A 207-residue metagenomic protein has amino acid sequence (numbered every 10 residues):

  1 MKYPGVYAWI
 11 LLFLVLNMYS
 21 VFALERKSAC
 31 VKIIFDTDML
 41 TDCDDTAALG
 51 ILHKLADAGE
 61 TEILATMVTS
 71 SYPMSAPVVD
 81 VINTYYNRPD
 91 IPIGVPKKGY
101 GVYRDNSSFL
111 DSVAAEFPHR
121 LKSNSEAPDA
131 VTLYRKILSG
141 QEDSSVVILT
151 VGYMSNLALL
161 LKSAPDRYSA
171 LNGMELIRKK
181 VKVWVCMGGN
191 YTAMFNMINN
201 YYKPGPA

Functional and structural regions predicted by a protein language model:
M1-K27: Bacterial Sec-dependent N-terminal signal peptides
S20-A207: N-terminal acidic, glycine/proline-rich low-complexity segments
